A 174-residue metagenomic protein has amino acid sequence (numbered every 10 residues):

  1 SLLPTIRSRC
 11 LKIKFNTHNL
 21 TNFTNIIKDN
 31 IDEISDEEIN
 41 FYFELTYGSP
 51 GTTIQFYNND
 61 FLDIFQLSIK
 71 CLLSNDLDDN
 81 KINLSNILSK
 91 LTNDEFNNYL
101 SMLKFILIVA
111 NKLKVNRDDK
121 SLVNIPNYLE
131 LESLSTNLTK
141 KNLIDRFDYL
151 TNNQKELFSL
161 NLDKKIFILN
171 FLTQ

Functional and structural regions predicted by a protein language model:
S1-K104, V109-Q174: Charged, glycine-rich active-site and insertion segments that engage polyanionic ligands
